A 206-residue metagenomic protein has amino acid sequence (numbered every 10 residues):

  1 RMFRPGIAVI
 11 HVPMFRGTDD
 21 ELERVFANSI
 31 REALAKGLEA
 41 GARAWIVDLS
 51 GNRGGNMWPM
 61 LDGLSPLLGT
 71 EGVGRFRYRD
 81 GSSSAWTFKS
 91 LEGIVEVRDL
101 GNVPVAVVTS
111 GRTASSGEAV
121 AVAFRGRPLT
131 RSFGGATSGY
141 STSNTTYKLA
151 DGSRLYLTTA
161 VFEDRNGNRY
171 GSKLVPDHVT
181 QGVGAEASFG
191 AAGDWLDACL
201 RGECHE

Functional and structural regions predicted by a protein language model:
R1-R4, L38-A40, V97-N102, R125 (+2 more regions): Extracellular/periplasmic catalytic domains that process cell-envelope and extracellular macromolecules
R1-R77, S83-T87, T146, A198-E206: Flexible, low-complexity junctional segments that flank or bridge functional domains
H11-F15, D48-N52, Y78-R79, V108-R112 (+2 more regions): Active-site-proximal beta-strand/loop segments in catalytic clefts of secreted hydrolases
D20-N28, G54-L61, D99, G111-E118 (+1 more regions): Soluble non-cytosolic domains of exported or imported proteins
G54-P104, V108, T142-K148, T159-D164 (+1 more regions): Gly/Ser/Thr-rich loop/hinge elements
P104-G126, R131-S138: Extended C-terminal subregions enriched in glycine
R125, G134-A150, L155-L157, V161-E163 (+1 more regions): C-terminal soluble interaction/assembly domains
G171, P176-E206: Low-complexity, Gly/Ser/Thr/Pro-rich intrinsically disordered linker/tail segments
